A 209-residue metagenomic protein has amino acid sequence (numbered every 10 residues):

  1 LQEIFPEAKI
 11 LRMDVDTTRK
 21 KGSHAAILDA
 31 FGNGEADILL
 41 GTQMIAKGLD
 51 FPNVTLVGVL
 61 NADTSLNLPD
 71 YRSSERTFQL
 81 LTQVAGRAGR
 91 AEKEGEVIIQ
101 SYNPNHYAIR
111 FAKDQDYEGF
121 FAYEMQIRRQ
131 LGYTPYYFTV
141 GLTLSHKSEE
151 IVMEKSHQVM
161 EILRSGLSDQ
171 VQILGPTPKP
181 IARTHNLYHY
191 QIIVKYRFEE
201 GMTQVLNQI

Functional and structural regions predicted by a protein language model:
Q2-M153, S165, D169, A182 (+2 more regions): Inter-lobe coupling/hinge segments of SF2-like helicase ATPases
K155-E161, T203-I209: Short amphipathic alpha-helices in soluble, non-transmembrane regions that often serve as interface/regulatory elements
E161-H185, I209: A carboxyl-terminal module marker
L187-H189: A generic structural signal for beta-strand entry/edge sites
